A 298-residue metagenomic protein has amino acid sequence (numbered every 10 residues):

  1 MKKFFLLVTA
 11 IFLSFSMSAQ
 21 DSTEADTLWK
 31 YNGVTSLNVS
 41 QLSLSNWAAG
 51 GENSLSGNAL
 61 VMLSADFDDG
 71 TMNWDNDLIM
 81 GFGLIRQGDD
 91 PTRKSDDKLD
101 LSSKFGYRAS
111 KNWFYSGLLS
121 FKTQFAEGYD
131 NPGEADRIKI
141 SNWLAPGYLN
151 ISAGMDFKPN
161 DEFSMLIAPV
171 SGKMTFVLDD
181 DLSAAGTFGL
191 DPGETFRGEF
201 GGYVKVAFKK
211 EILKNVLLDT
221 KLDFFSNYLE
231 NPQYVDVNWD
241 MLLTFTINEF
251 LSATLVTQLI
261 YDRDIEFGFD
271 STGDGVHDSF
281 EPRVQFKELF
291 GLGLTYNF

Functional and structural regions predicted by a protein language model:
M1-E24: Bacterial Sec-dependent N-terminal signal peptides
A25-Q41, M72-W74: Transmembrane beta-strand segments of Gram-negative outer membrane beta-barrel proteins
G33, L37-V39, A59-F67, L101-Y107 (+7 more regions): Residues on the lipid-exposed face of transmembrane beta-strands in outer-membrane beta-barrel proteins
L37-S43, D69-T71, M80-R86, F121-E127 (+4 more regions): Transmembrane beta-strands of outer-membrane beta-barrel pores
L44-A49, G88-T92, G128-A135, V177-A184 (+2 more regions): Outer-membrane beta-barrel translocator domains and adjoining extracellular loop/strand segments of Gram-negative
N46-G51, R86-P91, A135-S141, G189-E194 (+2 more regions): Extracellular loop and loop/strand-boundary signature of outer-membrane beta-barrel proteins
T71-W74, N112-Y115, E162-M165, N215-L218 (+1 more regions): Repeated loop/turn-to-beta-strand initiation elements of outer-membrane beta-barrel proteins
V284-F298: Outer-membrane beta-barrel "beta-signal"
